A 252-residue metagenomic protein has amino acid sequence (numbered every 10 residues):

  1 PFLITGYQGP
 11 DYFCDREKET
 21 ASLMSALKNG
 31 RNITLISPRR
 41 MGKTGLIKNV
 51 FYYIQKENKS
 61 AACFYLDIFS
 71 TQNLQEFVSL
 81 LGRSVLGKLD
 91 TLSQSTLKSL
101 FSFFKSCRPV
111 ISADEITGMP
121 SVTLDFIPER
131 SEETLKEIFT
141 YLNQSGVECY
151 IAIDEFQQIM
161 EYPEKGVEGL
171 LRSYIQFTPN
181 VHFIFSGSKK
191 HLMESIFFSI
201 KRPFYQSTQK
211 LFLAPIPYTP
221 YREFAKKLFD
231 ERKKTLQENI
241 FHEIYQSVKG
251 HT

Functional and structural regions predicted by a protein language model:
P1-G6, V110-S121, E148, F204 (+1 more regions): Short, basic/glycine-rich phosphate-binding loops at helix/coil junctions that contact nucleotide phosphates
P1-P38, Y53-K59, K234: A short, basic N-terminal segment
S25, N49-K56, R83, S173-Q176 (+1 more regions): Short, well-ordered alpha-helices that flank and scaffold nucleotide-derived cofactor binding pockets
G30, F69-N73, Q158, S188-L192 (+1 more regions): Conserved nucleotide-binding/hydrolysis micro-motifs of P-loop NTPases
S37-M41, G45-Y150: P-loop NTPase nucleotide-binding core
S121-K189, F198: Conserved Walker B catalytic segment
S195-Q246: Helix-loop-helix "sensor" segment of P-loop NTPases
V248-T252: The conserved phosphate-sensing helix
